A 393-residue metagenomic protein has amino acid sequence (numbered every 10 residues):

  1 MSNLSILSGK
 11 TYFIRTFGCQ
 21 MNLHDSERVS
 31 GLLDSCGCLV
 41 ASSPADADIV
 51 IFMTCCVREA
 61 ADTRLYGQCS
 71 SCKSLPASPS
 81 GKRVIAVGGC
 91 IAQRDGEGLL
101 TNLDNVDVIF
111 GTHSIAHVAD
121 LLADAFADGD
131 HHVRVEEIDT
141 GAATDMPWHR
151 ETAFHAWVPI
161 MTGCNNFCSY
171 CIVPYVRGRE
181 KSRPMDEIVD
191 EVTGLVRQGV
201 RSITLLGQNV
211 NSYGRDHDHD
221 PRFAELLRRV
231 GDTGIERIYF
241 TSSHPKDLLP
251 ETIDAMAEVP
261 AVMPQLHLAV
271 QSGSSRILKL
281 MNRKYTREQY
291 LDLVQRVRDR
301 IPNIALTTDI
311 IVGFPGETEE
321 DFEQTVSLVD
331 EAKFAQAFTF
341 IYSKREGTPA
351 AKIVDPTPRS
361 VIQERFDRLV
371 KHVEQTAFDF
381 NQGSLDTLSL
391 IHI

Functional and structural regions predicted by a protein language model:
M1-Y213, E251, M256, L266 (+5 more regions): Proteins enriched for Cys/Gly/acidic motifs involved in redox and nucleic-acid/cofactor modification
A60, M281, Y285, T357: Short, surface-exposed alpha-helical recognition segments that flank or form part of ligand/macromolecule-binding
K82-G89, R94, R197-E319: Conserved SAM/AdoMet-binding glycine-rich loop
R237, D386-L388: Intrinsic-disorder/low-complexity, polar/charged segments enriched in Ser/Thr/Lys/Arg/Asp/Glu/Gln
E317, A332-F334: Contiguous mid-protein beta-loop-alpha structural module that forms a pocket-lining wall or clamp of enzyme active
A351-P356: Anionic-ligand binding region
H392-I393: Conserved small/polar residues in nucleotide/adenosyl-binding loops
